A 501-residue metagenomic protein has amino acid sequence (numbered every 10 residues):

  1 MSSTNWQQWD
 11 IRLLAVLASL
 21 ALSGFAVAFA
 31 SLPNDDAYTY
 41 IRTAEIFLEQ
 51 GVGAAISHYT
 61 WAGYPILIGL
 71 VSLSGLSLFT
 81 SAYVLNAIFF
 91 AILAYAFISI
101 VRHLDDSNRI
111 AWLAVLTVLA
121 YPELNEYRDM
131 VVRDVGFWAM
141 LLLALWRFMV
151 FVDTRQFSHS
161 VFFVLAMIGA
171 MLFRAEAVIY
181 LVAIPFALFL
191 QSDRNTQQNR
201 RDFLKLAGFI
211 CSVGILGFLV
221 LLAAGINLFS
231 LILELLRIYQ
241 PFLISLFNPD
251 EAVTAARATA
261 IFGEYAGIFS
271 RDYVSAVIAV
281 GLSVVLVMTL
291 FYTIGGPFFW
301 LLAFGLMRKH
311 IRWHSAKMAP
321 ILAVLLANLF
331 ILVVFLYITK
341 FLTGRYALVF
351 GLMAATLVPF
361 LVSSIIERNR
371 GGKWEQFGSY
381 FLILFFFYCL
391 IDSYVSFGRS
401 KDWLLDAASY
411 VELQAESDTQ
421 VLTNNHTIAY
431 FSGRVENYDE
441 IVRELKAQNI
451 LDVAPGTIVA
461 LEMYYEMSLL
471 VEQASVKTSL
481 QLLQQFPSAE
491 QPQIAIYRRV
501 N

Functional and structural regions predicted by a protein language model:
A18-S19, L113-P122, W146, M167-M171: Short helix- or helix-capping micro-motifs that position conserved polar/aromatic residues at function-defining sites
F29-T43, A55-L67, L76-S77, R399-L404: Extracytoplasmic catalytic/substrate-binding loops of multi-pass membrane glycan-assembly enzymes
D35, T60, D129-G136: Short acidic/glycine- and proline-prone juxtamembrane loop motifs at membrane-interface regions of multi-pass membrane
E45, Y127, D134, M140 (+4 more regions): Hydrophobic/aromatic-rich transmembrane helices and adjacent perimembrane loops
L48, V101, F148, F381-E436 (+1 more regions): Membrane-embedded, lumen/periplasm-facing catalytic core of multi-pass transferases that use lipid-linked donors
V84-L104, L143-A144: Transmembrane-helix motifs of polytopic, lipid-linked glycan transferases
L165, C211, T356, F360-S393: Signature aromatic-anchored transmembrane alpha helix within multi-pass, membrane-resident enzymes that catalyze glycan
R271-S315, N328: Hydrophobic, aromatic-rich transmembrane alpha-helices and their immediate juxtamembrane boundary segments
